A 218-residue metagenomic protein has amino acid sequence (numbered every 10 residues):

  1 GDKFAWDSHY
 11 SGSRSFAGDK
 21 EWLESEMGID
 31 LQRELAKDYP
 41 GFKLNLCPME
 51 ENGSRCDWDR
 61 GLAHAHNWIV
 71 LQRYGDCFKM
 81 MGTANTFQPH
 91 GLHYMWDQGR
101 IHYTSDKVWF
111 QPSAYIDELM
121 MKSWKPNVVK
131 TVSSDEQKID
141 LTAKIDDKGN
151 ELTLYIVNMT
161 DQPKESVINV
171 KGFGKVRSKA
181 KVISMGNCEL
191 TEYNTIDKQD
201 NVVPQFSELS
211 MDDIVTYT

Functional and structural regions predicted by a protein language model:
G1-D2, S13-G18, G53-D57, F87-H93 (+2 more regions): Flexible loop/turn segments at secondary-structure boundaries
G1-R55: Glycoside hydrolase catalytic-domain groove-lining segments
D2, E34-K43, V70-F78, G174-V176: Secondary-structure transition/capping motifs at alpha-helix termini and the adjoining loop/turn into the next element
E34-L35, N67-L71, I139-K144, Y155-I156 (+2 more regions): Generic recognition of flexible, low-complexity loop/linker segments
L44-N150: Aromatic/acidic polysaccharide-binding cleft in carbohydrate-active enzymes
D59-G61, W96-D97, H102-T104, I156-V157 (+2 more regions): Composition- and surface-driven signal marking solvent-exposed, interaction-prone regions in large proteins
N150-M159: Short, well-ordered beta-strand segments enriched in hydrophobic/aromatic residues
M159-T218: C-terminal beta-sandwich/jelly-roll accessory domains of carbohydrate-active enzymes
